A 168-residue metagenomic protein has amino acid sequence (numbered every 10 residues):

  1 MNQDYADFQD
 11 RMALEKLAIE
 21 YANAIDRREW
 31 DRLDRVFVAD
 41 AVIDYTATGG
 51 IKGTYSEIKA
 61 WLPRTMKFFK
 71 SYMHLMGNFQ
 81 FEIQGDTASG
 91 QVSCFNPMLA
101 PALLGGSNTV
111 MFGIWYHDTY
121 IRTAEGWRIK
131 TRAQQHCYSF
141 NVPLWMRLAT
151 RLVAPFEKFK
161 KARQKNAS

Functional and structural regions predicted by a protein language model:
M1-D31, R35-A39: Short, low-complexity N-terminal intrinsically disordered segments enriched in polar/charged residues
N2, K67-N78, E82-S168: A beta-strand edge to alpha-helix "cap/lid" segment located at domain peripheries
Q9, G50-G53, N108: A structural signal for alpha-helical segments
K16, G53, W115: Short, well-structured alpha-helical interface segments that form or flank functional binding sites
I25, E29-R32, D44, R128-K130 (+1 more regions): Poly-acidic low-complexity segments
W30-N96: A solvent-exposed, acidic/Ser-Thr-rich amphipathic alpha-helical stretch
